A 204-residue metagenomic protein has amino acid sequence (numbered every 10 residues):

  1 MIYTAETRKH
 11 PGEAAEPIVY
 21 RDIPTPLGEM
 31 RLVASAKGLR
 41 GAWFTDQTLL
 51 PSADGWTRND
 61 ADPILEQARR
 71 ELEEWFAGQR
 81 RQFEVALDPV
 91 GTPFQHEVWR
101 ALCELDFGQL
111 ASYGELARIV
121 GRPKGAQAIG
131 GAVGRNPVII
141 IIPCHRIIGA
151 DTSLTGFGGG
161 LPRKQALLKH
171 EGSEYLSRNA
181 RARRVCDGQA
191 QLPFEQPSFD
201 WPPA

Functional and structural regions predicted by a protein language model:
M1-K124, H170, E174-A204: Basic nucleic-acid-binding alpha-helical/helix-turn surface characteristic of O6-alkylguanine DNA
K124-A166, Y175: Short glycine/serine-rich loop segments
